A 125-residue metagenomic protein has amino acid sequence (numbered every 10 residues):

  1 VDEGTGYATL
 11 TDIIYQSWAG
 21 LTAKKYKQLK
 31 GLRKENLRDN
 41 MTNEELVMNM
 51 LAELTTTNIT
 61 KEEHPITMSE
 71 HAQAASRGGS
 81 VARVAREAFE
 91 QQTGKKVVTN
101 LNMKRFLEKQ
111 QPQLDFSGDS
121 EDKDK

Functional and structural regions predicted by a protein language model:
V1-K125: Positively charged, phosphate-engaging catalytic surfaces used for nucleic-acid and nucleotide handling
